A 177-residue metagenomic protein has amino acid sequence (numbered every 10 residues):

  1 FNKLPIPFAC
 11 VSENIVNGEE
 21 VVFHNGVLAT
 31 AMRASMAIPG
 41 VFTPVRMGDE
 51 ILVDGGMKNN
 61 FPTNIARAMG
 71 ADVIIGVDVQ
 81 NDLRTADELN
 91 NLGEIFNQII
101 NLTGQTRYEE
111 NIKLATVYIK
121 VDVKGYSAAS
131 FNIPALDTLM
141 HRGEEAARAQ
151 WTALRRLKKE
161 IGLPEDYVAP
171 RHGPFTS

Functional and structural regions predicted by a protein language model:
F1-S177: Patatin-like phospholipase
